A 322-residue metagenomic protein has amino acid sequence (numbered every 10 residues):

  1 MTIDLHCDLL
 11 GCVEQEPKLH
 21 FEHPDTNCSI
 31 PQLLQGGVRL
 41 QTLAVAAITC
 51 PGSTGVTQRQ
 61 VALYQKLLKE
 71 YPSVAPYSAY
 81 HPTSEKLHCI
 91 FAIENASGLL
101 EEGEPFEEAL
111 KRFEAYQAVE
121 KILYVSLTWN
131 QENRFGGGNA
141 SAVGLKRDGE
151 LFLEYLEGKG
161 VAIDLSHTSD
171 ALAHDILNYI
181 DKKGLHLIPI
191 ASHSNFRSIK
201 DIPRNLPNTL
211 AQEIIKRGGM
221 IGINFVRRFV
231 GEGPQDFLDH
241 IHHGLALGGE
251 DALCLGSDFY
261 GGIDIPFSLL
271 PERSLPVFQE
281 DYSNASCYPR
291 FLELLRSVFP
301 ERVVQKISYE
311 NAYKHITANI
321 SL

Functional and structural regions predicted by a protein language model:
M1-L43, R273: An N-terminally biased module of ancient metal coordination in phosphate/nucleic-acid-related enzymes
H6, L33, K121, I163 (+3 more regions): Conserved, mostly hydrophobic/aromatic
H6-L10, A46-I48, A92-A96, T128-E132 (+5 more regions): Active-site beta-loop-alpha junctions enriched in small/polar residues
T26-N27, Q32-E108, N130-G149, E154 (+2 more regions): A metal-dependent hydrolase metal-coordination microenvironment
T54-T57, F106, G137-L151, K159-A162 (+5 more regions): Glycine-rich tight-turn/loop motif centered on a GG-T
E107-V119, L123, N139-A162, T168-I190 (+2 more regions): Histidine/acidic residue-rich metal-binding segments in metalloenzymes
F225, G248-L270: Short acidic/histidine-rich active-site segments
Q279-L322: Mid-to-C-terminal alpha-helical segments outside catalytic/metal-binding sites
